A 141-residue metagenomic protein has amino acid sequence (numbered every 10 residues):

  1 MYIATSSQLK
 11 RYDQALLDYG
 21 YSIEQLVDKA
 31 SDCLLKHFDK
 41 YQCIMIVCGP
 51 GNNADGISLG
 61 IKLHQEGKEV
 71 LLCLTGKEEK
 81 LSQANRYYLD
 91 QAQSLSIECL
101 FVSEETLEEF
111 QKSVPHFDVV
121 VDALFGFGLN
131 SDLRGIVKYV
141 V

Functional and structural regions predicted by a protein language model:
M1-Q42: Positively charged, low-complexity intrinsically disordered leader regions
Y2-I3, Y41-V141: Glycine-rich phosphate/dinucleotide-binding loop and adjoining beta-alpha-beta core of small-molecule
